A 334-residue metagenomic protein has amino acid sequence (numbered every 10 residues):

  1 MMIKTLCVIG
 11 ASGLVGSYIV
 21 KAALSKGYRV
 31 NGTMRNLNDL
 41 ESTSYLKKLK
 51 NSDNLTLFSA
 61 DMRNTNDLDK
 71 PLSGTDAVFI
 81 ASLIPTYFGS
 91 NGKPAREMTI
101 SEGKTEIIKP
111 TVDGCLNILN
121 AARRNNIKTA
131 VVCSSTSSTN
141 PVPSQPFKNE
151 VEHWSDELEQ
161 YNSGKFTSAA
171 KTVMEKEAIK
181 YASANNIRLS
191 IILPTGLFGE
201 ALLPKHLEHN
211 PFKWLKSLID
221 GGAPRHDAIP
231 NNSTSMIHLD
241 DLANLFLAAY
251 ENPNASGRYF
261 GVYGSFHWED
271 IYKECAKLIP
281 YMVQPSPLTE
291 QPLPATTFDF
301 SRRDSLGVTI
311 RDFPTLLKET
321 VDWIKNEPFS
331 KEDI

Functional and structural regions predicted by a protein language model:
K4-Y28: N-terminal Rossmann NAD(P)H-binding glycine-rich loop of SDR-like oxidoreductase domains
L37-D113, R123: NAD(P)H-binding glycine-rich loop region in Rossmannoid oxidoreductase-like domains and their noncatalytic homologs
I84, G92-G164, S190: Conserved Rossmann-fold NAD(P)-dependent oxidoreductase catalytic core, especially the SDR/UDP-sugar
S134, M174-A201: Conserved beta-loop-beta element that borders a ligand/cofactor-binding pocket
L158-G164, L197, P204, E208-I237: A conserved pocket-lining segment of Rossmann-fold NAD(P)-dependent short-chain dehydrogenase/reductase
A184-I187, G199-W214, A248-Y259: Glycine/proline-rich active-site loop of Rossmann-fold NAD(P)-dependent oxidoreductases
S233, A243-P292, T320-I324, P328-I334: Mid/C-terminal beta-alpha module of Rossmann-like enzyme folds, strongest in SDR-family dehydrogenases/epimerases
K273, T289-T309, T315: Conserved C-terminal active-site "lid" loop/helix of NAD(P)H-dependent oxidoreductases that clamps the redox cofactor
